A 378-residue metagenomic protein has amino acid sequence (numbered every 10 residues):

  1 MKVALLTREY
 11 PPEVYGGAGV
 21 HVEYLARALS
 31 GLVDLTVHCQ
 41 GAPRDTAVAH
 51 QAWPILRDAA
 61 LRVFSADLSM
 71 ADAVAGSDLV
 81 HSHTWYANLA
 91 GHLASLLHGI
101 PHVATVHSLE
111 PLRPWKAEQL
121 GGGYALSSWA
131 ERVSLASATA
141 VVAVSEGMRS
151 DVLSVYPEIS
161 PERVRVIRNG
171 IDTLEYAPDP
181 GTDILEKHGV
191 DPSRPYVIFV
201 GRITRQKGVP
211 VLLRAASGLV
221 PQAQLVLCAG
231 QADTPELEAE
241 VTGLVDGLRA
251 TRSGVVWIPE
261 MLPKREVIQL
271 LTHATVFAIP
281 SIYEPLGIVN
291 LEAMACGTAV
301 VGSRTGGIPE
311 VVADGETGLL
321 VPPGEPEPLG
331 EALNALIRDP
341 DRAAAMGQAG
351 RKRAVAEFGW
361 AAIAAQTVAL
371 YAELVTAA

Functional and structural regions predicted by a protein language model:
G41-P43, I171, Q224-T242, V256: Glycosyltransferase donor-sugar binding loop
P101, P111-V133, S150: Nucleotide-sugar donor phosphate/pyrophosphate-binding loop at the beta->alpha transition of glycosyltransferases
G147, G170: Carbohydrate-associated surface elements
E238-R265: Nucleotide-activated donor-binding/catalytic signature segment of Leloir-type glycosyltransferases, i.e., the conserved
Q269-A274: Short alpha-helical donor nucleotide-sugar binding micro-motif in glycosyltransferases
I282: Aromatic "clamp/platform" in nucleotide-sugar-dependent glycosyltransferases that forms part of the donor/acceptor
A299-G302, V312: Short hydrophobic beta-strand element within catalytic cores of glycosyltransferases and related nucleotide-activated
D314-G315, L319-P326, A335-P340: Conserved acidic donor-binding segment of nucleotide-sugar-dependent glycosyltransferases
